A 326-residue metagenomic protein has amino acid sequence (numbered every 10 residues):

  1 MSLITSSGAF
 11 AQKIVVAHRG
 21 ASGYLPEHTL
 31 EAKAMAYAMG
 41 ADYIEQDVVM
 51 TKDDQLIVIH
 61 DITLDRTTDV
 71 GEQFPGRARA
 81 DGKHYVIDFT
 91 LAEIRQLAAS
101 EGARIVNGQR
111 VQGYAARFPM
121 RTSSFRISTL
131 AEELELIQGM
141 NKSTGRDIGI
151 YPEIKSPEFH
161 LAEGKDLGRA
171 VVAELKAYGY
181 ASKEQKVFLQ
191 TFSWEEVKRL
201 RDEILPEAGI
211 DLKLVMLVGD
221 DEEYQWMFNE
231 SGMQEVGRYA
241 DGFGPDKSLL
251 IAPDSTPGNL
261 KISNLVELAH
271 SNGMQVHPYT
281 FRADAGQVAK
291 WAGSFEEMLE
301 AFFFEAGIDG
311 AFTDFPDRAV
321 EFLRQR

Functional and structural regions predicted by a protein language model:
M1-T5: Bacterial N-terminal signal peptides
S7-R326: Phosphate-group recognition and catalysis centered on beta-loop-alpha active-site segments
